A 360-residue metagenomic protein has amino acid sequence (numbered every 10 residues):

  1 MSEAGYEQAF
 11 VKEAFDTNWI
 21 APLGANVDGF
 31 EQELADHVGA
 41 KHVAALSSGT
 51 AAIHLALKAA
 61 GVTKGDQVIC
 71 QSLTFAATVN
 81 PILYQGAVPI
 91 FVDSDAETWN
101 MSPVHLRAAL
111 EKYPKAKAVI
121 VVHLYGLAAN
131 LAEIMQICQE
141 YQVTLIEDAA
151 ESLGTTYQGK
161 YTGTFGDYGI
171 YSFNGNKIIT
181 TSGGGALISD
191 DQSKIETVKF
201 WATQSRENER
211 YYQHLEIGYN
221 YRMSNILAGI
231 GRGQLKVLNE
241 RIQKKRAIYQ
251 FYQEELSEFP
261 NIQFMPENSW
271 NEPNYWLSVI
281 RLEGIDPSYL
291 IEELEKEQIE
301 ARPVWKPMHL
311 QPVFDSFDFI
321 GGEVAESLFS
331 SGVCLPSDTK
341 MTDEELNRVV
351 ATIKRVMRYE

Functional and structural regions predicted by a protein language model:
M1-I20, P336: N-terminal "arm"/small-domain region of PLP-dependent enzymes with the aminotransferase-like
I20-Q67, P81-Q85, F91-D93, K160: Phosphate-binding glycine-rich loop
A25-Q32, H37-V43, V104, A108 (+5 more regions): PLP-dependent aminotransferase class I/II
K64, C70, F91, L145-E147 (+2 more regions): Hydrophobic residues in well-ordered beta-strands that form the structural core
T74-V79: Conserved coil-to-alpha-helix start sites within the AMP-binding
Q85, E140-Y141, E297: Helix C-cap/helix->beta junction micro-motif
V88-T98, R302: Short beta-strand->loop structural element characteristic of the AMP-binding/adenylate-forming
E97-T181, A186-I188, S193: Active-site phosphate-binding strand-loop segment of PLP-dependent enzymes
